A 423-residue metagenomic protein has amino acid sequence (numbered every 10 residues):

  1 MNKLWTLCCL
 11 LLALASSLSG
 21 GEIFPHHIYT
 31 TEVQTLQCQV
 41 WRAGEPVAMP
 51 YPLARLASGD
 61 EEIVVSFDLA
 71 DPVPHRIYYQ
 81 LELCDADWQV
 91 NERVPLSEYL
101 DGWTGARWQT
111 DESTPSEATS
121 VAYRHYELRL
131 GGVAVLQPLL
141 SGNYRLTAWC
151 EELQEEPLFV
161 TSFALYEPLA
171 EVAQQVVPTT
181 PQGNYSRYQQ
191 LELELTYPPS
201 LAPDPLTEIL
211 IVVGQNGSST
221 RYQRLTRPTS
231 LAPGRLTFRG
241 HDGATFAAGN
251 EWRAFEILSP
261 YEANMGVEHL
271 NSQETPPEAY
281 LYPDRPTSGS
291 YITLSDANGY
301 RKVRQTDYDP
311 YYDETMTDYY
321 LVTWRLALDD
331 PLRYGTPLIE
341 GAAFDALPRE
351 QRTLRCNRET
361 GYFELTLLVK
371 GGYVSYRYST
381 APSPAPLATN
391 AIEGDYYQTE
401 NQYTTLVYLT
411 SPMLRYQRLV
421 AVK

Functional and structural regions predicted by a protein language model:
Y29-D85, N184-Y197, Y311-W324: Contiguous beta-strand segments within globular domains
V73-T104, P203-R227, Y334-D345: Extended low-complexity, serine/threonine- and proline-enriched intrinsically disordered segments
W88, C150-L158, P260-G266, A381-Y396: Short acidic/polar inter-strand loop motif in beta-rich domains
D101-Y126, T220-L225, T323-G371, S383-S411: Aromatic-rich carbohydrate-binding modules that target alpha-glucans
A122-L136, S141, L146, E151: Ligand-binding face of N-terminal immunoglobulin V-set domains in extracellular IgSF glycoproteins
L165-Y188, Y396-V420: Low-complexity, Pro/Ser/Thr- and charge-rich linker/hinge segments at domain boundaries
A202-I292: Long, internal scaffold/assembly segments composed of regular secondary structure
Y282-R333, L419-K423: Basic K/R-rich, polyanion-interacting modules in nucleoproteins and related proteins
